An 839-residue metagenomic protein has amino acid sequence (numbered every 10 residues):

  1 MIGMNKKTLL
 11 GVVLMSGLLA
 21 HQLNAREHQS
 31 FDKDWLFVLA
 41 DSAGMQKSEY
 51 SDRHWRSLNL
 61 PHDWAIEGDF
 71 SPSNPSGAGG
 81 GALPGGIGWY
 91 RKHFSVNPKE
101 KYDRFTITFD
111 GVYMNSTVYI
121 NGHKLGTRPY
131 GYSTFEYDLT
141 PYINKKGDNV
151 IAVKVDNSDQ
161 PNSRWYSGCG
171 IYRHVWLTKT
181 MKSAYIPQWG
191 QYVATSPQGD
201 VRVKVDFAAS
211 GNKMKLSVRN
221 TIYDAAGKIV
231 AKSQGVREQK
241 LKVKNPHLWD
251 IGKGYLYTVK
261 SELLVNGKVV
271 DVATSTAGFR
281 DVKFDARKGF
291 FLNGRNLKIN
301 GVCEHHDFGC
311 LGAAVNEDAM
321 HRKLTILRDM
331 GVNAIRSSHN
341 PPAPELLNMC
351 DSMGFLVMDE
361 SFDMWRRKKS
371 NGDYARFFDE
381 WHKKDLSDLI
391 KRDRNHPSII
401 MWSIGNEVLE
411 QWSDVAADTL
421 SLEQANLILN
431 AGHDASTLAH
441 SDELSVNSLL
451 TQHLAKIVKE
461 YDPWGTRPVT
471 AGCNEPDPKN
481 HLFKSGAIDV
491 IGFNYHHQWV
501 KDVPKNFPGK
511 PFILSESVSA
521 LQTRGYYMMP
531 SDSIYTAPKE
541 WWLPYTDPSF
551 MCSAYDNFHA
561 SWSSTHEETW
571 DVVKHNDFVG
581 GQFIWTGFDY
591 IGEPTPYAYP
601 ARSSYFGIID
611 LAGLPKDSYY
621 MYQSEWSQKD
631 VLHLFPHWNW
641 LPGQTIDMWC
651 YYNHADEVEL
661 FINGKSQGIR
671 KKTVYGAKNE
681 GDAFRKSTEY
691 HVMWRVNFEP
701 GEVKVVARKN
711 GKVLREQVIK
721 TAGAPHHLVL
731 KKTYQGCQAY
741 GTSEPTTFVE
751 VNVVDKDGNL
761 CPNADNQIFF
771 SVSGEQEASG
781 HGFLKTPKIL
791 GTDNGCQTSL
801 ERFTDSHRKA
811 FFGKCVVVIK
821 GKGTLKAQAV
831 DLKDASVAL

Functional and structural regions predicted by a protein language model:
M1-E27: Bacterial Sec-dependent N-terminal signal peptides
E27-F31, V38-D41, G80, G85-P187 (+8 more regions): Accessory beta-strand-rich segments of carbohydrate-active enzymes
L39, S57-S73, H123, H174 (+3 more regions): Extended substrate-binding grooves/exosites of carbohydrate-active enzymes
S48-S51, K215-R219, G252-Y257, N653-K672 (+3 more regions): Short flexible loop/turn segments that cap and initiate beta-strands
S133-E136, R237-V243, A677-M693, C796-V816: Aromatic sugar-binding surface patches on proteins that engage polysaccharides or sugar-phosphate polymers
N144-K146, D206-A286, W694-G701, K709 (+1 more regions): Extended acidic/polar, glycine-enriched regions that form or flank non-catalytic beta-rich accessory modules
K204-F207, K260-E262, M648-Y652, V706 (+3 more regions): Beta-strand-rich structural segments
F284, S627-D647, N653-A655, L714-F748 (+3 more regions): Short S/T/G/P-enriched beta-strand
